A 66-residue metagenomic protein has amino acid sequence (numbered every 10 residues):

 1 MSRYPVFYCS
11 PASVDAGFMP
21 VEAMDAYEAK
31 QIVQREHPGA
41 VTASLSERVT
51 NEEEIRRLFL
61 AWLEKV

Functional and structural regions predicted by a protein language model:
M1-A16: Short aromatic-glycine-(Arg/Gly/Cys) micro-motifs in beta-strand/loop hairpins
V14-D25: A short, exposed loop/beta-hairpin motif centered on an aromatic-Gly-Thr core
A29-V33: Short amphipathic, charge-patterned alpha-helical segments
R35-V66: Short, mixed-charge low-complexity intrinsically disordered segments
